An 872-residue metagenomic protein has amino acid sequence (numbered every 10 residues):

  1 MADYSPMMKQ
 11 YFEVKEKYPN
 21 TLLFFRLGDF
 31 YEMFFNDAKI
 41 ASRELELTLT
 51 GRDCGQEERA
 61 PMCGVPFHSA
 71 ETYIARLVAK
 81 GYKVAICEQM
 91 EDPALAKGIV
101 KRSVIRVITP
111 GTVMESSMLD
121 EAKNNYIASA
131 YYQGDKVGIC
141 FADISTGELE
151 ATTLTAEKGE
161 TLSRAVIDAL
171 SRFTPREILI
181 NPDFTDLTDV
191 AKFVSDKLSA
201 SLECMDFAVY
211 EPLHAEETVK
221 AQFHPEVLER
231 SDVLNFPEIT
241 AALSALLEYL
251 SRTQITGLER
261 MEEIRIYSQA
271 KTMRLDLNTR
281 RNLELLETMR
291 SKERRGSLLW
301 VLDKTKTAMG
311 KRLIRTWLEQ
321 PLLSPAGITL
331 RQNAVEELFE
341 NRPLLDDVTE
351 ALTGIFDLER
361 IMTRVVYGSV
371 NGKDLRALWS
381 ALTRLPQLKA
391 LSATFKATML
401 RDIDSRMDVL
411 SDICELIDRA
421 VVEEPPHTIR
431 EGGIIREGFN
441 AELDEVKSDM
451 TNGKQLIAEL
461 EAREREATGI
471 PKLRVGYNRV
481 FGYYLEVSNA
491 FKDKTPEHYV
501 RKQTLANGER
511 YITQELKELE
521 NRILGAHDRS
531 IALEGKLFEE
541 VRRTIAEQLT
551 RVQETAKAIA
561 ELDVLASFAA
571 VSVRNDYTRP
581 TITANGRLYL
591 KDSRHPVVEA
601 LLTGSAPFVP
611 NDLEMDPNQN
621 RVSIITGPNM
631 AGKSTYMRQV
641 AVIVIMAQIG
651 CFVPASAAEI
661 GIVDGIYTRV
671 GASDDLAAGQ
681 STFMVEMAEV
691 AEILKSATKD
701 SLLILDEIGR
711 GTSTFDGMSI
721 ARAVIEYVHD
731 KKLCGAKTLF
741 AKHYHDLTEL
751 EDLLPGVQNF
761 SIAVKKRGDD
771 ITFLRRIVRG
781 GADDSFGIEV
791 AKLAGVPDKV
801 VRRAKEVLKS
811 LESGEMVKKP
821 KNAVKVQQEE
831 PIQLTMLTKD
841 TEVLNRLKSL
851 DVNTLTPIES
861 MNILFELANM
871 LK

Functional and structural regions predicted by a protein language model:
M1-A2, K9-E13, N20, R542 (+4 more regions): Conserved phosphate-binding elements of NTP-dependent enzyme cores
M1-E337, D346, E350-V366, V370-A462 (+2 more regions): Charged catalytic and DNA/RNA-contacting regions of genome-maintenance and nucleic-acid-processing enzymes
F35-A38, F236, K306-T307, R315-W317 (+4 more regions): ATPase nucleotide-binding head domains, primarily ABC-like/P-loop NTPase cores
C87, P110-L119, G257, F395-M399 (+5 more regions): Active-site phosphate-binding and catalytic loops of NTP-dependent enzymes
Y367, N371, A381-R384, E437-G438 (+2 more regions): Charged, surface-exposed helical/loop "interaction arms" that form contiguous linear patches used for dimerization
L505, E509-R543: Extended, charged coiled-coil "arm/hinge" scaffolds of SMC/Rad50-like chromosome-maintenance ATPases and other large
D840-K872: C-terminal tails and terminal domains of large nucleic-acid-associated and other macromolecular-machine proteins
